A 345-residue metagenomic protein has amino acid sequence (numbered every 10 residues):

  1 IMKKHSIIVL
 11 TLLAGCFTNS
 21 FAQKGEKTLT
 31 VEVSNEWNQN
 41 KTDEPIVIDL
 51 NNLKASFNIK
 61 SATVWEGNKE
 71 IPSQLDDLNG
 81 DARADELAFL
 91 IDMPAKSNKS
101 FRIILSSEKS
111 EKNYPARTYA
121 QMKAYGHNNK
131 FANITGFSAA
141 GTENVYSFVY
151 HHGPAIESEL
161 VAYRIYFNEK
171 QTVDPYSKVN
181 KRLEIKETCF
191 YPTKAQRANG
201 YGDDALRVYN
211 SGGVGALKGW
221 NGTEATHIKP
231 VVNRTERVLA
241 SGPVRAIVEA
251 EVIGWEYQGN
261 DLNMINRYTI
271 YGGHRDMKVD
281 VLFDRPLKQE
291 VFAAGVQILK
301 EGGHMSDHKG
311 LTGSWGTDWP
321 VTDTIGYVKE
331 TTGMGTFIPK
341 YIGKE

Functional and structural regions predicted by a protein language model:
I1-E26: Bacterial Sec-dependent N-terminal signal peptides
Q23-N129, N133, E143, H151: Alpha-mannosidase-like glycoside hydrolase catalytic domains involved in N-glycan trimming, generalizing to other
L29-V31, I46-I48, L87-F89, F101 (+4 more regions): Hydrophobic residues positioned within well-ordered beta-strands of beta-sheet architectures
V33-W37, V252-E256, I270-H274, F283-L287 (+1 more regions): Beta-strand elements of well-folded, non-transmembrane domains
K41-A84, Q297-E345: Trp/Gly-enriched beta-strand surface patches
R102, S107-K229: Solvent-exposed N-terminal domain segments of exported/luminal and surface proteins
Q196-G273: Extended, loop-rich substrate-binding clefts of extracytoplasmic carbohydrate-active enzymes
M264, D276-H308: Acidic (Asp/Glu-rich), glycine- and aromatic
